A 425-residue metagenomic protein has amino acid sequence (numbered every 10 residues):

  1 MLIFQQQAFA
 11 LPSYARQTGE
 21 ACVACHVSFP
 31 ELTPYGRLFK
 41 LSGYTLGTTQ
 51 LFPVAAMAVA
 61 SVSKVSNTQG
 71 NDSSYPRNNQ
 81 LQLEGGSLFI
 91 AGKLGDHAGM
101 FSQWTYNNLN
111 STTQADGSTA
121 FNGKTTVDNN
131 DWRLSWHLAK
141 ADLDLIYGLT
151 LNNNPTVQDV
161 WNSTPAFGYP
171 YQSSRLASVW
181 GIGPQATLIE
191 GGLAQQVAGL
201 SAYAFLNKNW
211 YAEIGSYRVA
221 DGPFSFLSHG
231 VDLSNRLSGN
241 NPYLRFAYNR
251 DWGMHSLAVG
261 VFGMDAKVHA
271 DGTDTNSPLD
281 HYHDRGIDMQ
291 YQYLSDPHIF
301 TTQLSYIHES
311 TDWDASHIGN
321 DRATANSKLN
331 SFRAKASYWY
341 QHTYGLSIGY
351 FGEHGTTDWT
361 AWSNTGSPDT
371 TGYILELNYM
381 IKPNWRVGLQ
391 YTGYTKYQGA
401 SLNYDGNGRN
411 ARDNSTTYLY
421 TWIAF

Functional and structural regions predicted by a protein language model:
E20-F29: The canonical Cys-X-X-Cys-His
A21, Y379, R409-F425: Outer-membrane beta-barrel "beta-signal"
T33-P34, L41, V54-V62, P76-G222 (+6 more regions): Outer membrane beta-barrel
V62-T68, N108-Q114, K140, P155-W161 (+8 more regions): Gram-negative outer-membrane beta-barrel proteins
Y75-Q80, G117-V127, E190-A194, D232-S238 (+4 more regions): Replace "Gram-negative outer membrane beta-barrel proteins" with "bacterial and organellar outer membrane beta-barrel
S256-L375, Y379, Y391: Detector for outer-membrane/organellar transmembrane beta-barrel domains, recognizing the amphipathic beta-strand
